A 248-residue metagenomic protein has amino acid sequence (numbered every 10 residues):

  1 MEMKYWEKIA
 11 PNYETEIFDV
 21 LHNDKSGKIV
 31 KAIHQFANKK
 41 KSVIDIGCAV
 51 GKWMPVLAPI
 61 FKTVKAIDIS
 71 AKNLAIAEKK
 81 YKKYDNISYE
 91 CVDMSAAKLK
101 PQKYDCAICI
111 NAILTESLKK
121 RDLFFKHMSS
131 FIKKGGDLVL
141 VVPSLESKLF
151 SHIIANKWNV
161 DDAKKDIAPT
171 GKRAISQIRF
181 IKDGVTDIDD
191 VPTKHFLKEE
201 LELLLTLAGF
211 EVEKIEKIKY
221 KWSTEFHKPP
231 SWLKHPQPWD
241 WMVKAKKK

Functional and structural regions predicted by a protein language model:
M1-N38: Conserved class I S-adenosyl-L-methionine
K40-G47: Conserved class I S-adenosyl-L-methionine
V50-A96: Class I SAM-dependent methyltransferase SAM/SAH-binding core
L99-A107: A short acidic, Gly/Pro-enriched loop at the edge of an enzyme's catalytic core that lines a small-molecule cofactor
C106-K120: A short SAM/SAH-binding and catalytic strip from SAM-dependent methyltransferases
D122-K134: A short glycine-rich, Lys/Arg-flanked "PGG" loop and its adjoining helix->strand segment in the class I
V139-P169: Conserved class I S-adenosyl-L-methionine
P192-G209: Short alpha-helix
